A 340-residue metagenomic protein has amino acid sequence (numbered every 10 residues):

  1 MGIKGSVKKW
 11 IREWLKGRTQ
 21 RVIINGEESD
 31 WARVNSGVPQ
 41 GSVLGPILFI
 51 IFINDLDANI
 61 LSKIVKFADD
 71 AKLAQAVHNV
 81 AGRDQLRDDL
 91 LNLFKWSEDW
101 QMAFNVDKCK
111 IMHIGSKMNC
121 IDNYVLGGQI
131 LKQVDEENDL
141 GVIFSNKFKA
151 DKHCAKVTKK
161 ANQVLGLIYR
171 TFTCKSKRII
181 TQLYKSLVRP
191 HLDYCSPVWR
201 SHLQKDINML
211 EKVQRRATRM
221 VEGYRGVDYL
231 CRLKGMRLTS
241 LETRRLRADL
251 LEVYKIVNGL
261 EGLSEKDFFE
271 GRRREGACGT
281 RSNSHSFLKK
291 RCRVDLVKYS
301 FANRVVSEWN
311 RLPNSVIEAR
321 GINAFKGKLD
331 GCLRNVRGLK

Functional and structural regions predicted by a protein language model:
M1, S62, A71-K95: Catalytic palm subdomain of template-directed nucleic-acid polymerases, centered on the conserved carboxylate motif
M1-P39, Q75, R237: Conserved pre-catalytic core of RNA-dependent polymerases
I3-K4, P39-D55, D70, D139 (+2 more regions): Conserved catalytic and ligand/cofactor-coordination microenvironments
E13-W31, G127, K159, L288 (+1 more regions): Reverse-transcriptase-like RNA-dependent polymerase core
G26, A103-E137: Short, conserved micro-motifs composed of acidic
P46-Q75, K175: Active-site palm subdomain of RNA-directed nucleic acid polymerases
F67-A68, Q75, W96-M118, V142-D267: Non-catalytic, peripheral interaction segments enriched in hydrophobic/basic residues
Q204-K340: Short linear motifs embedded in intrinsically disordered, charge-biased segments
